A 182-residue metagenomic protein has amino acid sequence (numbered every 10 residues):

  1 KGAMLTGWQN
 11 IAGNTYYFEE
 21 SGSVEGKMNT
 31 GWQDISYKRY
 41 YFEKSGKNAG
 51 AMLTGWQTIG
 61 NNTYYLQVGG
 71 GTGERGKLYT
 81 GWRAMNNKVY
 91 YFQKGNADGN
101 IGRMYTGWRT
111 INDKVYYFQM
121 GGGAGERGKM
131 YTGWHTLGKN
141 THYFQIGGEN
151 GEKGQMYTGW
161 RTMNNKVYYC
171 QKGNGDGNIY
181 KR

Functional and structural regions predicted by a protein language model:
K1-R182: Extracellular adhesion/carbohydrate-binding repeat motifs centered on closely spaced tryptophans
